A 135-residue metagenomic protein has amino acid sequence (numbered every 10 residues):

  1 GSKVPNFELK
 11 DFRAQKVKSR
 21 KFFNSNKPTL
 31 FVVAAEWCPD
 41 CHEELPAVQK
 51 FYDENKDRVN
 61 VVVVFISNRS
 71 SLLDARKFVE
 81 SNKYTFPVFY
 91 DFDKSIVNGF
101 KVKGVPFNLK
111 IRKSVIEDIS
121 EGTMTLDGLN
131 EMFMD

Functional and structural regions predicted by a protein language model:
E8-T29: A short beta-strand-turn-helix
N26-T29, A34-W37, G104: Short pre-active-site segment immediately N-terminal to redox-active cysteine/selenocysteine motifs in thiol-based
L30-F31, V61, N108: Hydrophobic beta-strand anchors of alpha/beta hydrolase catalytic cores
V33-A35, V64-I66, K113: Cofactor-binding loop segments of dinucleotide-utilizing enzymes, especially the Rossmann-like FAD- and NAD(P)+-binding
V33-K50: Conserved redox-active cysteine motifs that mediate thiol-disulfide chemistry, especially di-cysteine Cys-X(1-2)-Cys
A35-D40, S67-S70, K94-I96, T123: Solvent-exposed loop/turn segments at secondary-structure junctions within structured extracellular/periplasmic domains
E54-F92, V105: Conserved segment of the thioredoxin-like fold in thiol-based oxidoreductases
K77-Y84, F92-M134: Thiol/disulfide oxidoreductase modules built on the thioredoxin-like
